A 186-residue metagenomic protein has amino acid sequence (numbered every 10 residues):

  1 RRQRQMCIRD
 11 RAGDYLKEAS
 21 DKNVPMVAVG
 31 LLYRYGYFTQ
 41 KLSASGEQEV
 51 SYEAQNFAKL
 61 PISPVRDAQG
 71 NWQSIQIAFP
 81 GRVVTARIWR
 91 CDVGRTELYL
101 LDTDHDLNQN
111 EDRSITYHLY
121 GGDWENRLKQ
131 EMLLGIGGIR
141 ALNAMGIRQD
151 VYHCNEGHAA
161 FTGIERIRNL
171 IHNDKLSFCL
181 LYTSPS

Functional and structural regions predicted by a protein language model:
Q3-D10, Y182-S186: Conserved small/polar residues in nucleotide/adenosyl-binding loops
Q5, R9-K22, G121-D150, C154: A conserved hydrophobic secondary-structure block that centers on an alpha-helix together with its immediately flanking
R11-K41: Classical protein tyrosine phosphatase
Y15, Y33-R34, H105-L107, A159 (+1 more regions): Short, glycine-/Ser/Thr-/acidic-enriched flexible segments
A28-Y33, D102-T103, N155-E156: Glycine-rich, histidine-containing beta strand-loop boundary motifs that form or position
G36, M132-S184: Conserved nucleotide-sugar donor-interacting segment of glycosyltransferase catalytic cores, predominantly GT-B
K41-V65: Acidic, Ser/Thr-rich peripheral helices and adjacent loops at domain boundaries
Q69-R140: Active-site cores of enzymes that catalyze phosphoryl transfer or operate on phosphate-rich substrates
